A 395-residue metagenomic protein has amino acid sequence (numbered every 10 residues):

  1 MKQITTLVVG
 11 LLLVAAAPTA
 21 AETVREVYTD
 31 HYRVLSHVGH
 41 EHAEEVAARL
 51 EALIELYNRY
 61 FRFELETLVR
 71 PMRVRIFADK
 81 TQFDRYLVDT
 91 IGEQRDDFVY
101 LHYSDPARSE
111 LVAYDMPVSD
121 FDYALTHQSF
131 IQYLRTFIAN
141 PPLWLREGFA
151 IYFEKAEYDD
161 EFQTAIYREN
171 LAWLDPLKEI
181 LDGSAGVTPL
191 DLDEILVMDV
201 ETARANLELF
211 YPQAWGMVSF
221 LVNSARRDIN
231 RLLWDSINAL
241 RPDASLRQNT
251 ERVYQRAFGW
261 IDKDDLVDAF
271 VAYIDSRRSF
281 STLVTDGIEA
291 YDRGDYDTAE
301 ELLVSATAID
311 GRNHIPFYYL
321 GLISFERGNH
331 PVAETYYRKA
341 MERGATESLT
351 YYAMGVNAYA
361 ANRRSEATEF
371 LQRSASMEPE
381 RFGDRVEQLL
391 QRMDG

Functional and structural regions predicted by a protein language model:
R25, G92-A113, F137-R278, T285-E289 (+1 more regions): Acidic/His/Gly-enriched intrinsically disordered linker/tail segments that often contain short helix/coil "MoRF-like"
H31, V74, Y123-T136, E147-I151 (+1 more regions): Active-site recognition of the HExxH zinc-binding catalytic motif
V38-R75, D79-Q82, T126: Zn2+-dependent metallopeptidase catalytic core
F280, H314-I315, E347-L349, R381-G383: Helix-start (N-cap) detector for alpha-helical repeat units in TPR-like alpha-solenoids, especially tetratricopeptide
Y319, A353, E387-L389: Canonical tetratricopeptide repeat
